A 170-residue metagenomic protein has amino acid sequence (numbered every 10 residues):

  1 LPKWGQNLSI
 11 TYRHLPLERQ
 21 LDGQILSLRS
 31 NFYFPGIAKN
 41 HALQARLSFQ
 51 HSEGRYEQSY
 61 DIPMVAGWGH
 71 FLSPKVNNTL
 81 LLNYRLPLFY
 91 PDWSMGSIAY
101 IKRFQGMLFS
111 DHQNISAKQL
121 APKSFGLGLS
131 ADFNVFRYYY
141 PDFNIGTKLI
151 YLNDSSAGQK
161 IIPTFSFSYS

Functional and structural regions predicted by a protein language model:
L1-L108, S116-K118, S155, F167: C-terminal outer-membrane beta-barrel translocator/porin domains of Gram-negative envelope proteins and their
A38, Y138-Y140: A cross-taxa feature marking solvent-exposed loop/turn segments within ectodomains of secreted and single-pass membrane
L80-L82, G126-L127, G158-S170: Outer-membrane beta-barrel "beta-signal"
D111: Short basic (Lys/Arg) and small-residue
K123: Conserved H-D interstitial segment of serine endopeptidase catalytic domains
G146-K148: Compact beta-sheet-dominated globular domain cores
Y151-A157: Extracellular/periplasmic, surface-exposed regions of secreted and cell-surface proteins
